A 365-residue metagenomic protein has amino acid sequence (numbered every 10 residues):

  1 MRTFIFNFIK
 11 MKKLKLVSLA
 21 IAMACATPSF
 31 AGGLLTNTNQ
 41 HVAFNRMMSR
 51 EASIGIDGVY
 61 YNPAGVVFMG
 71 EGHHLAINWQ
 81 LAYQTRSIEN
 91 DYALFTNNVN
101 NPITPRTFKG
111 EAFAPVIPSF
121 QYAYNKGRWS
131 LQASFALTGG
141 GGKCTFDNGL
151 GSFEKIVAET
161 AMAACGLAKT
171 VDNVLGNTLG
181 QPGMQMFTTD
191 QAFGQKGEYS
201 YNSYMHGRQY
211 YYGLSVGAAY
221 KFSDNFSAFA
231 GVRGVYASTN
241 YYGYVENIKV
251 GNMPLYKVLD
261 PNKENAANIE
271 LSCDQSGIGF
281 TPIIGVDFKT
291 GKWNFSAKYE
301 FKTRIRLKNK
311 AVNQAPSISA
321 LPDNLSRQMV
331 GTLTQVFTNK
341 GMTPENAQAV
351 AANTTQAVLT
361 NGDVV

Functional and structural regions predicted by a protein language model:
F8-A31: Gram-negative bacterial Sec-dependent N-terminal signal peptides
T27-F146, S152-T160, A164-C165: N-terminal, post-signal peptide beta-strand-biased segments of exported outer-membrane/organellar beta-barrel and other
D57, F113-P118, Y210-L214, S276-P282 (+1 more regions): Residues that define the transmembrane beta-barrel architecture of outer-membrane proteins
D57, P63-V67, S119-N125, A219-K221 (+3 more regions): Transmembrane beta-barrel domains of outer membrane proteins
G70, K126-W129, S223-N225, T290-W293: Outer-membrane beta-barrel channels and translocator barrels
L75-W79, A133, A218, A230 (+2 more regions): Membrane-embedded beta-strand positions of outer-membrane beta-barrel proteins
W79-T85, F135-G141, G234-S238, T290-K292 (+1 more regions): Transmembrane beta-strands of outer-membrane beta-barrel pores
A93-I103, G149-Y201, S238-C273, L307-V365: Solvent-exposed loop segments that connect transmembrane elements
